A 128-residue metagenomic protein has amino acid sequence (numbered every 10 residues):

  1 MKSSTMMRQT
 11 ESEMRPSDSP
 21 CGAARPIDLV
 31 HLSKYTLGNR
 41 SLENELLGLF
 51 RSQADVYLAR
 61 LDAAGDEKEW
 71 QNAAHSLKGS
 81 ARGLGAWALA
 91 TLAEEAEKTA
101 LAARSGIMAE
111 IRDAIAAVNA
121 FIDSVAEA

Functional and structural regions predicted by a protein language model:
K2-R25, V30, S41, L46 (+4 more regions): Amphipathic, coiled-coil-like alpha-helical segments
T36-L37, A63, R82, K98-L101: Alpha-solenoid HEAT/Armadillo repeat architecture
V56-Q71: Helix-loop segments that flank and shape redox-cofactor active sites
E69-A73, L89-A90: Solenoid-repeat scaffolds in large eukaryotic assemblies
L77: An anion-binding catalytic pocket shared by soluble metabolic enzymes
